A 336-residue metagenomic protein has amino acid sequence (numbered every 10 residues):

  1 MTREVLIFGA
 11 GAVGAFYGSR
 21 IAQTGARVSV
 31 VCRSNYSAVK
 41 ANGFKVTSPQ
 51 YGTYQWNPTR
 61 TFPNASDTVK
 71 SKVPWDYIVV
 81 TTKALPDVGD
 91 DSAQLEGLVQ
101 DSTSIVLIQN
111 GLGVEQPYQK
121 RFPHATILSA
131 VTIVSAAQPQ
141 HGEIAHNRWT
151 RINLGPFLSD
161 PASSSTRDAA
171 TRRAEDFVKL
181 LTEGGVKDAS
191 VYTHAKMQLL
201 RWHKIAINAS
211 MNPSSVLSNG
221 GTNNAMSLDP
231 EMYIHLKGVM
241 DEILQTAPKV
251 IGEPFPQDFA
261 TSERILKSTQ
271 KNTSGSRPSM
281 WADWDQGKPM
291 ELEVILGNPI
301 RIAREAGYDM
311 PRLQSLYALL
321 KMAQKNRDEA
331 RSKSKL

Functional and structural regions predicted by a protein language model:
M1-N57: NAD(P)+-binding Rossmann beta1-loop-alpha1 motif at the extreme N-terminus of oxidoreductases
T2-E4, S66-D67, P74, M226 (+1 more regions): NAD(P)-dependent Rossmann-like dehydrogenase/reductase catalytic/cofactor-binding core
V5, R27-S29, I127, D188-V191: Hydrophobic anchor at the start of a short beta-strand that flanks the dinucleotide cofactor-binding loop
I7, S29-C32, T81, L107-I108 (+2 more regions): Active-site-adjacent beta-strand anchor residues
S19, Q23, A93-G97, K120 (+2 more regions): Short, well-ordered alpha-helices that flank and scaffold nucleotide-derived cofactor binding pockets
C32, Q50, F62-A65, Q109 (+4 more regions): Residues at the C-termini of beta-strands that transition into short coil/loop
Q55-H146: Rossmann-like NAD(P)(H) cofactor-binding subdomain of soluble oxidoreductases
Q94-L98, H124-T126, P139-D258: Internal alpha-helical scaffold of NAD(P)-dependent oxidoreductase catalytic cores
